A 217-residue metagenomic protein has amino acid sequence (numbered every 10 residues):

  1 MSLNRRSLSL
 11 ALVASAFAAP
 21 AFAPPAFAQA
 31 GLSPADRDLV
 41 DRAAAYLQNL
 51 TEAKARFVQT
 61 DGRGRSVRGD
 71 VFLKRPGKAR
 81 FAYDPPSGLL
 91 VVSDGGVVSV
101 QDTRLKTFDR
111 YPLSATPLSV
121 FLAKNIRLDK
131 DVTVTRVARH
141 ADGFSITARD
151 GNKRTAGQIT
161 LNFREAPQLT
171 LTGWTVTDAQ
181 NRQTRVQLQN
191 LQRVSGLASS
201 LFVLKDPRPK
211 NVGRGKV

Functional and structural regions predicted by a protein language model:
M1-S15: N-terminal secretory signal peptides and thylakoid transit peptides that target proteins across membranes
A21-A30: Boundary at the C-terminal end of the N-terminal hydrophobic targeting segment
Q29-Y46: Extreme N-terminal tail/first-helix region
A45-G62: A short, Trp-centered hydrophobic/proline-enriched beta-strand micro-motif
L50-E52, S66-R68, K74-P76, P86 (+5 more regions): Extracytoplasmic
D70-V120, T184, N190: An acidic-aromatic
L105-N152: Flexible, surface-exposed loop/linker segments and immediately adjacent secondary-structure boundaries
K130-D131, R139-K216: Gly/Pro-enriched, hydrophobic low-complexity segments that function as extracytoplasmic propeptides/linkers
